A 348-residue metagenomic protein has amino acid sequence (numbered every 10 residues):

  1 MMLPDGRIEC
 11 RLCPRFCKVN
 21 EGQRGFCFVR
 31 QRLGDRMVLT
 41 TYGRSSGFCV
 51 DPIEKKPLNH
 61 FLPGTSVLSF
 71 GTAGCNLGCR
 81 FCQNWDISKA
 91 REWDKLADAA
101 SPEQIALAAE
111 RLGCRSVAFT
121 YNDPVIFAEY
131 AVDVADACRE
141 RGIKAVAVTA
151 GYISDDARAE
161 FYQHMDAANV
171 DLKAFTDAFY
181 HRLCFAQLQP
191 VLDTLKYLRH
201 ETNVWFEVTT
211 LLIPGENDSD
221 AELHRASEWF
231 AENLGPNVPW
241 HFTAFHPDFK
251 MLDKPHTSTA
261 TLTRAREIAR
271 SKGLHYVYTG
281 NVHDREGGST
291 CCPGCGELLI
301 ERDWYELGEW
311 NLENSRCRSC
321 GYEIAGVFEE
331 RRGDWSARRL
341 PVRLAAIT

Functional and structural regions predicted by a protein language model:
M1-E21, G215-T348: Auxiliary Fe-S-binding modules of radical SAM enzymes
C10, V19, F28-V29, T40-R44 (+11 more regions): Generic structural "secondary-structure junction" signal
L12, F26-V29, G74-L77, F81 (+2 more regions): Short, cysteine/histidine-rich loop/knuckle motifs that typically chelate Zn2+
F16-T40, N84-D94, L299-Y305, I324-R331: Iron-sulfur (Fe-S) cluster-binding segments and ferredoxin-like electron-carrier domains, especially [2Fe-2S]
Q23, C75, T176: A generic "binding-loop/recognition-motif" signal
R32-A167, S336-R343: Conserved Radical SAM active-site core
A99-A260, A265: Conserved AdoMet/S-adenosylmethionine-binding subsite of the radical SAM
